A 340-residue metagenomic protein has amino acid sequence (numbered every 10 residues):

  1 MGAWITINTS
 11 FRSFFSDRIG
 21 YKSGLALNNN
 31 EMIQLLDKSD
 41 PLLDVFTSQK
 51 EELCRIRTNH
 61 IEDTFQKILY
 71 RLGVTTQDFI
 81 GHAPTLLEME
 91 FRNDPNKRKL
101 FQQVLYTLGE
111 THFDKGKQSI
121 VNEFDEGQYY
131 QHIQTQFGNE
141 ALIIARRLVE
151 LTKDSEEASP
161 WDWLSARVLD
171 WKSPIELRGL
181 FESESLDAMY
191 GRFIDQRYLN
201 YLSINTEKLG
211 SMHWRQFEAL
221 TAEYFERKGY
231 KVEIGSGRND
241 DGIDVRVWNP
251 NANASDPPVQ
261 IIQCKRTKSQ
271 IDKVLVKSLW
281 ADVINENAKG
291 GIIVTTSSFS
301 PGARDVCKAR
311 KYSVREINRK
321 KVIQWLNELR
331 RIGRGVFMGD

Functional and structural regions predicted by a protein language model:
M1-D340: Mixed-charge (Asp/Glu-Lys/Arg
